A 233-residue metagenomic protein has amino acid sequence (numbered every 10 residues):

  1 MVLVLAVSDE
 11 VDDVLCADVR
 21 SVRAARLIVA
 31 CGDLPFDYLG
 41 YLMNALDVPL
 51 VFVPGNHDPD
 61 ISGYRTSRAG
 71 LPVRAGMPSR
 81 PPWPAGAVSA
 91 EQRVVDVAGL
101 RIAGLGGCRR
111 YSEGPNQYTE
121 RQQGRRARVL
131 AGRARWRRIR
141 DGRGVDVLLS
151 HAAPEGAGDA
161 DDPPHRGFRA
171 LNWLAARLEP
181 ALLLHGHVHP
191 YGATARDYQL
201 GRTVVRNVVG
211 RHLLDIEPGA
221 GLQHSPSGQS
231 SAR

Functional and structural regions predicted by a protein language model:
M1, V94-A98, L174-R177, Y191-R233: Binuclear metal-dependent phosphoesterase catalytic core
M1-A45, R138-G144: N-terminal active-site segment of His-dependent metallophosphoesterases
A6-S8, L27-D33, L50-N56, A90 (+4 more regions): Active-site neighborhood of phospho(di)ester-bond hydrolases with catalytic His/Asp-centered motifs
E10-V14, P54-P59, R65-R166: Conserved catalytic scaffold of divalent metal-dependent phosphoesterases
V11-C16, P35-G40, N56-G63, R110-P115 (+3 more regions): Active-site environment of divalent metal-dependent phosphoester hydrolases
V22-R23, M43-D47, L174-E179, Y198-L200: Short, conserved loop/helix-junction motifs that constitute active-site signature segments in enzyme catalytic cores
A25-R26, L46-V48, G86-A87, V145 (+1 more regions): Short, well-ordered alpha-helix to beta-strand connector turns
N44-G55, F168-L171: A short, gly/pro- and small-residue-rich
